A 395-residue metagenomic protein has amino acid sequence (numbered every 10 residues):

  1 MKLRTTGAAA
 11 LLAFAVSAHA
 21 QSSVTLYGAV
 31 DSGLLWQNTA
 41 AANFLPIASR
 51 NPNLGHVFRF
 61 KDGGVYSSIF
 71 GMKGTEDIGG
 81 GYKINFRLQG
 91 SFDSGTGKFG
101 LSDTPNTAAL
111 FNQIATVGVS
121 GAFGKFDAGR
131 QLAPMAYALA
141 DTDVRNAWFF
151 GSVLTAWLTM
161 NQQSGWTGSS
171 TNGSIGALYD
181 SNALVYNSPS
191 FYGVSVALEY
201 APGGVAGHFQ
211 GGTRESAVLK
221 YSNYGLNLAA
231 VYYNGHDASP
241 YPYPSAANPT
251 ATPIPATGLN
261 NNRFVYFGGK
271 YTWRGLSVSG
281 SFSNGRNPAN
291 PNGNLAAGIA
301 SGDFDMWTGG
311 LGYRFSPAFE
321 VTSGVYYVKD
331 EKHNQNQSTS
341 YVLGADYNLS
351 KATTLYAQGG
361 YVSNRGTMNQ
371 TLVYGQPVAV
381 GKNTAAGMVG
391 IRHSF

Functional and structural regions predicted by a protein language model:
M1-A20: Gram-negative bacterial Sec-dependent N-terminal signal peptides
H19, K73-D77, S120-A122, N187-F191 (+5 more regions): Structural signature of outer-membrane beta-barrel channels/translocons
S22-W36, G55-G203, G211-T213, K220-N227: Outer membrane beta-barrel
G28-L34, L88-G90, R130, L198-P202 (+5 more regions): Transmembrane beta-barrel strands of outer-membrane/channel proteins
L34-A42, F92-K98, P134-A138, G204-H208 (+5 more regions): Gram-negative outer-membrane beta-barrel proteins
Y82-I84, F123-D127, G193-V196, G225-A230 (+3 more regions): Repeated loop/turn-to-beta-strand initiation elements of outer-membrane beta-barrel proteins
S216-Y347: Detector for outer-membrane/organellar transmembrane beta-barrel domains, recognizing the amphipathic beta-strand
L349, A379-F395: Outer-membrane beta-barrel "beta-signal"
